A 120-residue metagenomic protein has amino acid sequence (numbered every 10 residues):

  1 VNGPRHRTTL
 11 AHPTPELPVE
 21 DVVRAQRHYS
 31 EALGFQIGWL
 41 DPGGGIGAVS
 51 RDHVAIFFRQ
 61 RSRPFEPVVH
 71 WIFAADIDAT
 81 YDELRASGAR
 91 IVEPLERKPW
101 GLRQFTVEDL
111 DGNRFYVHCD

Functional and structural regions predicted by a protein language model:
V1-Q26, V68-H70, C119-D120: N-terminal beta-strand motif that seeds the catalytic metal site of vicinal oxygen chelate
L10, E16-A55: Core segments of cupin and vicinal oxygen chelate
H12-E20, A48-S50, R61-S87, R103-E108: Vicinal oxygen chelate
A25-S30, L84, D109-G112: Conserved active-site tyrosine of GNAT-family acetyltransferases
H53-F57, E66, G112-R114: Short, charged/polar, Gly/Pro-enriched secondary-structure boundary elements
A74, D111, H118-D120: A beta-strand edge to alpha-helix "cap/lid" segment located at domain peripheries
R97-G101, T106-E108, H118: C-terminal structural segments of small proteins and small subunits
